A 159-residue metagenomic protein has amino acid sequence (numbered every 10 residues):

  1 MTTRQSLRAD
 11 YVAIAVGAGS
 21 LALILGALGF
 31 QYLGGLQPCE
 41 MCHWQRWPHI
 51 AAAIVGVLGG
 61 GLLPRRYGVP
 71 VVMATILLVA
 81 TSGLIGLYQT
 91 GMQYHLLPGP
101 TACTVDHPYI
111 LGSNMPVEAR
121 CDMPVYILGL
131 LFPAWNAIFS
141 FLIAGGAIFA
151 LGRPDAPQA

Functional and structural regions predicted by a protein language model:
S6-A18, L62-G83, P157-A159: Interfacial segments of alpha-helical transmembrane regions
A22-Q31, T81-P98: C-terminal TM-helix exit segments that contain a strictly Trp-centered aromatic cap at the helix terminus
L25-Q37, I54-R65, Y88-Q89: Membrane-helix exit/interface motif
L36-I50: Loop-to-helix transition at the N-terminal end of transmembrane alpha-helices
I50-L62, F141-L151: Membrane-interfacial alpha-helical segments at the cytosolic side of multi-pass membrane proteins
V72-G86, A102-I110, S140, A144: Hydrophobic alpha-helical segments of small multi-pass membrane proteins
Q93-A134: Extracytosolic (periplasmic/ER-lumenal) interhelical loops and adjacent juxtamembrane/interface segments of multi-pass
E118-A159: A hydrophobic membrane-anchoring alpha-helix module
